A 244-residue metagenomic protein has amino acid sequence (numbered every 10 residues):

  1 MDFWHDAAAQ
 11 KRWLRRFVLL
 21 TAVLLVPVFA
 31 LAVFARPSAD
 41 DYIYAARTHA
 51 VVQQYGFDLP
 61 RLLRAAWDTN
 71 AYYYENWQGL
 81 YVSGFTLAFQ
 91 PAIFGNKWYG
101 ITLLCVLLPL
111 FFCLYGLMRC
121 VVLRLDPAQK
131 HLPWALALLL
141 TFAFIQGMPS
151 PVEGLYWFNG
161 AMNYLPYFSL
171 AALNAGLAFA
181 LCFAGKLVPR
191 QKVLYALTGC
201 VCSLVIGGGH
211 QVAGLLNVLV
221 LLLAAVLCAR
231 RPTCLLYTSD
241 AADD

Functional and structural regions predicted by a protein language model:
R12-I43, R47, T141: Transmembrane signal-anchor helices characteristic of membrane glycosylation enzymes that use polyprenol
A32-Q53, F57-A65, Y74-T86: Extracytoplasmic catalytic/substrate-binding loops of multi-pass membrane glycan-assembly enzymes
A71-K97, I101: Short hydrophobic/aromatic helix or loop-helix immediately within or flanking a transmembrane segment in polytopic
I101-K130, W134, L173: Transmembrane-helix motifs of polytopic, lipid-linked glycan transferases
H131-C182, H210: Membrane-interface micro-motifs in multi-pass membrane enzymes
V193-N217: Membrane-interface alpha helices of multi-pass inner-membrane proteins
L216-A229: Hydrophobic transmembrane alpha-helices of multi-pass, membrane-embedded glycosylation machinery
Y237-D244: Conserved small/polar residues in nucleotide/adenosyl-binding loops
